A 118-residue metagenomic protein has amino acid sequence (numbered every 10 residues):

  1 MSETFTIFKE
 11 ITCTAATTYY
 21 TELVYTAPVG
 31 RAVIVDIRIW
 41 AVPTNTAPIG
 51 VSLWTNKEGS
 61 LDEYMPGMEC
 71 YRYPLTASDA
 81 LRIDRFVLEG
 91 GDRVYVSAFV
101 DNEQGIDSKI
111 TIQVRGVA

Functional and structural regions predicted by a protein language model:
M1-A32, G90-G91, A98-A118: C-terminal interaction-tip segments
C13-A16, R72-S78: Short proline/glycine- and polar residue-rich coil/turn motifs
A27-V29, N45, Y71, R82-D84: A structural signal for the main folded, soluble domain(s) of proteins
I34-D36, I83: Hydrophobic residues on conserved beta-strands that form the core of alpha/beta folds
D36-W40, V94-V96: Buried hydrophobic-core signal for structured, non-transmembrane domains
W40-G50, F99-D107: Extended, low-complexity, turn-rich repeat/linker tracts enriched in Gly/Pro/Ser/Thr and Asp/Glu that occur
N45-G67: Short, surface-exposed beta-strand/strand-loop-strand elements in extracellular ectodomains
P74-G91: Beta-sandwich interaction modules
